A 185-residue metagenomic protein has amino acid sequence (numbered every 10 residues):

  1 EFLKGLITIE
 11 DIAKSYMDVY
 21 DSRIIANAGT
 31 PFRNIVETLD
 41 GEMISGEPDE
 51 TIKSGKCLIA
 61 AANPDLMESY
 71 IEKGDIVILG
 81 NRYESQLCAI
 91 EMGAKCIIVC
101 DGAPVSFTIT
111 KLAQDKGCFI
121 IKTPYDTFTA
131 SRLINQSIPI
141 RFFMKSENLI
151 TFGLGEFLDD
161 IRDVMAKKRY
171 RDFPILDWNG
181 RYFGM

Functional and structural regions predicted by a protein language model:
L3, G41-M43, I52-P64, E72-Y83 (+5 more regions): Bateman/CBS regulatory modules and CBS-like beta-alpha motifs in cytosolic regions of diverse proteins
L3-V19, Y125, Y170, P174 (+1 more regions): Short beta->alpha transition motifs characteristic of CBS
V19-P31, S45-I90, C96-F107, K122-T123: Divalent-cation
M92, L112, F128, R132-Q136: Extended, charged alpha/beta regions that create polyanion-binding interfaces
K95, G117-F119, R171: Residue-level detector of anion-binding/catalytic polar loops
P104-F107, K111-Q114, I175-M185: Acidic (E/D-rich), amphipathic helical modules within compact regulatory domains
V105, K116-A130: Charged, structured surface patches that assemble and position nucleic-acid processing machinery
